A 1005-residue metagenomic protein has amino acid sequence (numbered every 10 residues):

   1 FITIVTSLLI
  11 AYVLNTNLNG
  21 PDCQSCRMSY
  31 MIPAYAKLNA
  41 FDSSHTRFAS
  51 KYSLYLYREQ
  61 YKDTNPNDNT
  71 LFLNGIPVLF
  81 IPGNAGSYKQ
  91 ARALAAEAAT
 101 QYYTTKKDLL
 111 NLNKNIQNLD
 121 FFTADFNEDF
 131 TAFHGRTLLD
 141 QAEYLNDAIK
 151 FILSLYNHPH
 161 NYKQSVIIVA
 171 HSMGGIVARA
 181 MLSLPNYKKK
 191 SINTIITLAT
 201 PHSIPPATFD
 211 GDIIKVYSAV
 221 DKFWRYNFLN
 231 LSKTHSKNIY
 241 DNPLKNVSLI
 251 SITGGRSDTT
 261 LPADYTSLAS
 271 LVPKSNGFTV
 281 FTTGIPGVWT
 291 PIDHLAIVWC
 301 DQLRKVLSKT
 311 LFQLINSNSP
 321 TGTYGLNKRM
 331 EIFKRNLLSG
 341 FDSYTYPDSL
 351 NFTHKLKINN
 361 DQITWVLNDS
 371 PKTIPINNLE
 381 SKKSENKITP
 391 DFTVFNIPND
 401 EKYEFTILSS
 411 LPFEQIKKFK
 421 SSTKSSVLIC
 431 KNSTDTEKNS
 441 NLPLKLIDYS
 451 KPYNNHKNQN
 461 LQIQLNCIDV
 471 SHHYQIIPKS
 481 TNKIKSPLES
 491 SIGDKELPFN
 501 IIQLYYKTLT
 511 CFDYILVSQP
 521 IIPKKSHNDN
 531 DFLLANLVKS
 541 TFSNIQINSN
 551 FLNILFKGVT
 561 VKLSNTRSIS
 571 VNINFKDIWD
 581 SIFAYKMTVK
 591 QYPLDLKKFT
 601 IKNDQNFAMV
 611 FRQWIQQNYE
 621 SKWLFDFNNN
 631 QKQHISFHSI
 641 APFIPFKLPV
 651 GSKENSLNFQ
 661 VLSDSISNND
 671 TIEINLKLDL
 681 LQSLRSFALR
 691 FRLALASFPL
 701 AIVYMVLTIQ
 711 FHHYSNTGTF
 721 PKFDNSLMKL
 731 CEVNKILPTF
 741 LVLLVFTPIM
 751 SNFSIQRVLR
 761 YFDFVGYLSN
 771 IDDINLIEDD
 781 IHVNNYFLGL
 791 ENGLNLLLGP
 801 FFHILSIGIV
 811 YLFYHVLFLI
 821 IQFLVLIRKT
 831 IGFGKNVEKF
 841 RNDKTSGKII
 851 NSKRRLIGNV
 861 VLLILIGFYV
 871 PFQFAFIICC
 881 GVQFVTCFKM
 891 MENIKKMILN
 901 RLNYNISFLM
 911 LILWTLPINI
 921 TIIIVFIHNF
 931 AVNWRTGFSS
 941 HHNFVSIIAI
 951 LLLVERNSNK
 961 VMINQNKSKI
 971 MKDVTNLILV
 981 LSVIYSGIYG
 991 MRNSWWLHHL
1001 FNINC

Functional and structural regions predicted by a protein language model:
F1-I76, Q117-L119, L624, N792-N795 (+1 more regions): Alpha/beta-hydrolase fold catalytic core
V5-P33, K222-R225, L229-S232, S236-P243 (+1 more regions): Membrane-interface motif at the C-terminal end of an N-terminal transmembrane signal
T16-S25, Q90-A96, H134-E143, A180-L184 (+4 more regions): Short coil/turn segments at secondary-structure boundaries
S53-T131: Short, surface-exposed "cap/lid" segments of acyl-processing enzymes
L79-A85, A99, T105, F122-T260 (+4 more regions): Serine-dependent carboxylesterase/thioesterase catalytic core of lipase-like alpha/beta-hydrolase/SGNH enzymes
S191, I204-A207, I214-S384, F395-I397: Eukaryote-biased recognition of electropositive, low-complexity segments and basic polyanion/acidic-motif-binding
Y344-L684: Preference for solvent-exposed, low-hydrophobicity sequence contexts
K677-C1005: Alpha-helical transmembrane segments of integral membrane proteins
